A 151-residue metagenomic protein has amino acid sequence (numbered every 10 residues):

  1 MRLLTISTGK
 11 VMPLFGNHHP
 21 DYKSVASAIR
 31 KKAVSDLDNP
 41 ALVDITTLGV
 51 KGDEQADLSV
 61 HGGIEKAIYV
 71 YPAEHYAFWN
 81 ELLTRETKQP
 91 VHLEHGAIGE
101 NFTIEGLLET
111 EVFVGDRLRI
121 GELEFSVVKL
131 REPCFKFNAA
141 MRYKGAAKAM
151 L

Functional and structural regions predicted by a protein language model:
M1-A139: Electropositive, beta-rich accessory/interaction domains or terminal extensions that provide binding surfaces
N138, G145-L151: Glycine-rich, small/acidic residue-mixed loop/short-helix segments
